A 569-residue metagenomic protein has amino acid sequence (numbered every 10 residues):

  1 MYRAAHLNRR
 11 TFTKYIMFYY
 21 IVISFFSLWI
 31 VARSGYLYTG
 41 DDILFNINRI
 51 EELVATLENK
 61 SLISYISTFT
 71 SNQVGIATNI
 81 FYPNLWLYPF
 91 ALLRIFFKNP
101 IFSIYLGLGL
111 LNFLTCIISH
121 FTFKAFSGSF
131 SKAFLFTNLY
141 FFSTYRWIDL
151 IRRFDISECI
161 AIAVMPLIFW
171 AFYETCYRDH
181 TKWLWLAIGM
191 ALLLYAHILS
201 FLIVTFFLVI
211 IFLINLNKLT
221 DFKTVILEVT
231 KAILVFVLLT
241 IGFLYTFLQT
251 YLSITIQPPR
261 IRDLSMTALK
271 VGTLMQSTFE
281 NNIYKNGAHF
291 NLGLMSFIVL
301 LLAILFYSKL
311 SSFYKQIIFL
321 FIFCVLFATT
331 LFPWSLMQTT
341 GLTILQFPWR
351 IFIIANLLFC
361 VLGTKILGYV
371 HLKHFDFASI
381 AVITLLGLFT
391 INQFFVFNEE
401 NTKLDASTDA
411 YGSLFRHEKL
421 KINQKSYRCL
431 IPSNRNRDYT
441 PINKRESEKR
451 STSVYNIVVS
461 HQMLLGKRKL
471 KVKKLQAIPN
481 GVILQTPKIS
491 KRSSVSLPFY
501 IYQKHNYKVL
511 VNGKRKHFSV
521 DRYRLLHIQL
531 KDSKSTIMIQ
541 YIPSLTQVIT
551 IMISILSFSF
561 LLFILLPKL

Functional and structural regions predicted by a protein language model:
M1-V31, F560-L569: Start-transfer (signal-anchor) and selected internal transmembrane alpha helices of multi-pass inner/ER membrane
R9, K449-L569: Active-site-proximal, structured, solvent-exposed surfaces of multi-pass membrane proteins that position macromolecular
F12-E52, L234-L244, G387-Q393: Transmembrane signal-anchor helices characteristic of membrane glycosylation enzymes that use polyprenol
Y20-S24, N79, G107-F126, F130-C176 (+3 more regions): Membrane-embedded helix bundles of polyisoprenyl
F26-T122, F126, S131-V164: Active-site lumenal/periplasmic loops and adjacent helix-entry segments of GT-C-fold, multi-pass membrane
F222-Y245, I317-F323, I383-T384: Hydrophobic alpha-helical membrane-interfacial segments at the cytosolic entry of transmembrane helices
E228-V229, I233-I304, K421-Y427, P432-R437: Periplasmic/ER-lumenal interhelical loops and adjacent helix-loop junctions in multi-pass membrane proteins
G368-Q393: Signature aromatic-anchored transmembrane alpha helix within multi-pass, membrane-resident enzymes that catalyze glycan
